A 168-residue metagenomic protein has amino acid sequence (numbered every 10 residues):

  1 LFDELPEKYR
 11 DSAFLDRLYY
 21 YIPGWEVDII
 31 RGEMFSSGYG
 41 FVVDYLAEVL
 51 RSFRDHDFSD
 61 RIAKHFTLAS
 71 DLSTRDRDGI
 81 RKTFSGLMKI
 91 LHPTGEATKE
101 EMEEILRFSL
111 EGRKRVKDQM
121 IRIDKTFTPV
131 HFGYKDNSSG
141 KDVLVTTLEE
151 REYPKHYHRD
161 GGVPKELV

Functional and structural regions predicted by a protein language model:
L1-V168: C-terminal regulatory/interaction module of P-loop NTP-utilizing enzymes
